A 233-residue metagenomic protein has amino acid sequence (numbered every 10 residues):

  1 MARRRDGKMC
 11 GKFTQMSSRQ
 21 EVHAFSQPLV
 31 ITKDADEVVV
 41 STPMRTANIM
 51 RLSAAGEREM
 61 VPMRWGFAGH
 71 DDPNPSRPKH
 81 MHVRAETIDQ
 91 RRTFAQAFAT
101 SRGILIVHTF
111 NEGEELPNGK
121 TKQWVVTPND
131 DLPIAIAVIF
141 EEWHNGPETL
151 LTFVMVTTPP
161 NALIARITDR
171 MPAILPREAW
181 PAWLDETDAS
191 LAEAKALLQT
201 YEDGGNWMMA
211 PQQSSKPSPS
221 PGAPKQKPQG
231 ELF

Functional and structural regions predicted by a protein language model:
M1-F233: Short linear sequence motif anchored by a di-proline
